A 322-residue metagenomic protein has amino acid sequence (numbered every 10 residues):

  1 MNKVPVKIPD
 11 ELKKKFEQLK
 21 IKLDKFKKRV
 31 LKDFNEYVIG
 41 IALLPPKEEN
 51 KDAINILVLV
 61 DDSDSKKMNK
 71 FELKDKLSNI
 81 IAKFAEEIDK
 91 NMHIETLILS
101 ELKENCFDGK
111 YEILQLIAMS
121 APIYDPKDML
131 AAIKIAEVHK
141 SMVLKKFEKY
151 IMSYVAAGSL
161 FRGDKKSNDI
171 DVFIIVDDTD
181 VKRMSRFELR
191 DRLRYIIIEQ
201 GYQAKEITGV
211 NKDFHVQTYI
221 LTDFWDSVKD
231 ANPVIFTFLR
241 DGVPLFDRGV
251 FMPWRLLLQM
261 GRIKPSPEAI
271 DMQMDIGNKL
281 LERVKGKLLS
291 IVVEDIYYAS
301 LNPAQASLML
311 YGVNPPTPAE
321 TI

Functional and structural regions predicted by a protein language model:
M1-K51, V60-S167, V176-I322: Catalytic core of pol beta-like nucleotidyltransferases
